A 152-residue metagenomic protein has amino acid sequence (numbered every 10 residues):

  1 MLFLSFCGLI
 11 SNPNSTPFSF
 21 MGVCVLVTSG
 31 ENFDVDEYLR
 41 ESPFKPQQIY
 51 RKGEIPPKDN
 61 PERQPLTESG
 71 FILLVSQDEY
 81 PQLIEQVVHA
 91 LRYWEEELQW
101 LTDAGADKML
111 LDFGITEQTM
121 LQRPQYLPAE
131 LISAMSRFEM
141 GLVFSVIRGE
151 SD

Functional and structural regions predicted by a protein language model:
M1-D152: Acidic (Asp/Glu-rich) sequence patches and key acidic residues that form negatively charged surfaces used
